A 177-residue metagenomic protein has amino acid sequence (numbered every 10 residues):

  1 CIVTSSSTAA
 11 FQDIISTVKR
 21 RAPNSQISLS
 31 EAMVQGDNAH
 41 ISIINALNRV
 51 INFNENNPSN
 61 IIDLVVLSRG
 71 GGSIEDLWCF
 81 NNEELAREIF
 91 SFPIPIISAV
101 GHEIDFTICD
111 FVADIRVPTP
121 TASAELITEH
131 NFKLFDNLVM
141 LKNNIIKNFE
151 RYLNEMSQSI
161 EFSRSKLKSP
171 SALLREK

Functional and structural regions predicted by a protein language model:
C1-D76, E84-L85, F90-F92: Phosphate-binding glycine-rich loops and their immediate beta-loop-alpha structural context
C1-S7, N38-A39, D63-V66, I96-S98 (+3 more regions): Short, mixed-charge, low-aromatic patches
V3, S7-A10, I14, A39 (+8 more regions): Helical mechanochemical/support elements of P-loop NTPase systems and associated helical scaffolds
A9, G72-W78, F106, I115 (+1 more regions): Flexible, active-site-adjacent loop/turn segments at secondary-structure boundaries
I15, M33-V34, N81-E84, I89 (+4 more regions): Solvent-exposed, flexible loop/coil residues
S25-S28, E84-E103, T107-I108, P120-E125: Short, acidic/small-residue loops that bind anionic groups at enzyme active sites
H102-K177: Charged, elongated alpha-helical interaction scaffolds
